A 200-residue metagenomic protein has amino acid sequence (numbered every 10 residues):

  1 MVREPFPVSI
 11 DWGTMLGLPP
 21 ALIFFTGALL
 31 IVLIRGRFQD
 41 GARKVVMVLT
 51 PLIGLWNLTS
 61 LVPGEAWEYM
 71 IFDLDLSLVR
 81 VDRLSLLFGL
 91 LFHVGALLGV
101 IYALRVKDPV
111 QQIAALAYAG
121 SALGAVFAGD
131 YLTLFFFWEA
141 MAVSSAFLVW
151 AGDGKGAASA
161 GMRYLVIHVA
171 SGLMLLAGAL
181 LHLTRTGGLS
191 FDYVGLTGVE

Functional and structural regions predicted by a protein language model:
V2-I113, G188-G198: Transmembrane helix-loop-helix hairpins at membrane boundaries of multipass inner-membrane proteins
F38, I113-A117, S121-E200: Alpha-helical multi-pass transmembrane bundles of energy-transducing inner-membrane proteins
